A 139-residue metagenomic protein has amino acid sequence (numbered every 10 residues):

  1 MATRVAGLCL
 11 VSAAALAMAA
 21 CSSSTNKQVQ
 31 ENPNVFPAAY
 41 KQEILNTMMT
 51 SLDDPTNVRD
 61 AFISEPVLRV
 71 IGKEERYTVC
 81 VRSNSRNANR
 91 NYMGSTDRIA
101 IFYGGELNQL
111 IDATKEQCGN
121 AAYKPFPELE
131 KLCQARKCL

Functional and structural regions predicted by a protein language model:
M1-L10: Bacterial N-terminal signal peptides that target proteins for export
A17-A20: C-terminal motif of bacterial Sec signal peptides marking the signal peptidase cleavage site
S22-L139: Cystatin/cathelin-like cysteine-protease inhibitor module
